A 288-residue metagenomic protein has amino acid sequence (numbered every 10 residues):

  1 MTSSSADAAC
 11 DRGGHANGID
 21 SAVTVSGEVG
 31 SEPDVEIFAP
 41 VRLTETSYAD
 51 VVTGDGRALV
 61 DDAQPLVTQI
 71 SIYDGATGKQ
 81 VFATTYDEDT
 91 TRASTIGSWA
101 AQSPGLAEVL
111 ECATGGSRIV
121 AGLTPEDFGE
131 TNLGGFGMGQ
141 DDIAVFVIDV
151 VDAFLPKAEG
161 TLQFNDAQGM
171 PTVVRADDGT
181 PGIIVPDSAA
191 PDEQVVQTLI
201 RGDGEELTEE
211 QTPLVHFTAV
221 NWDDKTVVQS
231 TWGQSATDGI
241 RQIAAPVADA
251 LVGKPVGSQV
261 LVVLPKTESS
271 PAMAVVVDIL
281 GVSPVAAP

Functional and structural regions predicted by a protein language model:
M1-P288: Cross-family detector of peptidyl-prolyl cis-trans isomerase
